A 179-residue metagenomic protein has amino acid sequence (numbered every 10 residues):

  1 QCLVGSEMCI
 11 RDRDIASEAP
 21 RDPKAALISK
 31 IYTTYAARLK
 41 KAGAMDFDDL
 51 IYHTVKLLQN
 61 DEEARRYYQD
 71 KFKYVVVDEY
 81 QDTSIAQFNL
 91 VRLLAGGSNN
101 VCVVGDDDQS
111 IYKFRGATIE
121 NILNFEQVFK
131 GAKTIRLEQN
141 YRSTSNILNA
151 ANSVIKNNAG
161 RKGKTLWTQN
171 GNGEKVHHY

Functional and structural regions predicted by a protein language model:
C2: Cationic, low-complexity basic patches in intrinsically disordered or flexible, solvent-exposed regions
S6-E7, R11-Y74, D82, S98-N99 (+5 more regions): A basic/glycine-biased coupling hinge at the interface between accessory DNA-binding modules
V77-Y80, I85-Y179: Conserved RecA-like helicase ATPase core segment that couples NTP binding/hydrolysis to strand translocation
